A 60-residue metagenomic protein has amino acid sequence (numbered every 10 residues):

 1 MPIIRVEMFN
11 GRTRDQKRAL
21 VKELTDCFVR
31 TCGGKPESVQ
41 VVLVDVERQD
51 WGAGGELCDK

Functional and structural regions predicted by a protein language model:
P2-K60: A domain-level signal for the structural core that forms small-molecule/cofactor-binding pockets and catalytic centers
